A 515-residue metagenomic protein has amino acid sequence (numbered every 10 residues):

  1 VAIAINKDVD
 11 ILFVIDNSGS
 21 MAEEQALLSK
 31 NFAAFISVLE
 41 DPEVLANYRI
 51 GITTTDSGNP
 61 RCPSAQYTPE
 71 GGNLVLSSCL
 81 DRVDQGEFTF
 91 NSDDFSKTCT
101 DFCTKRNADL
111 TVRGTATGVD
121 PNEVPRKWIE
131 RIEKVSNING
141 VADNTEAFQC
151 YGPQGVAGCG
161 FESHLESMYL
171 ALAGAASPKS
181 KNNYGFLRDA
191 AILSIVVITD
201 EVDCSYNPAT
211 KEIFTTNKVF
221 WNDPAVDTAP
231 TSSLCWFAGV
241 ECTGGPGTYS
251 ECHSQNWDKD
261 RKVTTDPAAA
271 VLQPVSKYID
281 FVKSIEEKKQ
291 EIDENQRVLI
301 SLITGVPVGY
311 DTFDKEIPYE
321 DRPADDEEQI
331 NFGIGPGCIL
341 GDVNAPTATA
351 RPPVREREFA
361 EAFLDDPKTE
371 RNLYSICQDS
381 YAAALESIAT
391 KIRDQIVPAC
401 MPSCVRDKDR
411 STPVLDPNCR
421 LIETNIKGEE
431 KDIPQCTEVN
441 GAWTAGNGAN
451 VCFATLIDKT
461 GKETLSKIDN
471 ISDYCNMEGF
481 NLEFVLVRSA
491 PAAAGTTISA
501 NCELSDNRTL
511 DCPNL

Functional and structural regions predicted by a protein language model:
V1-L515: Divalent cation-coordinating acidic motifs and surrounding scaffolds that mediate Ca2+/Mg2+/Mn2+/Zn2+-dependent binding
